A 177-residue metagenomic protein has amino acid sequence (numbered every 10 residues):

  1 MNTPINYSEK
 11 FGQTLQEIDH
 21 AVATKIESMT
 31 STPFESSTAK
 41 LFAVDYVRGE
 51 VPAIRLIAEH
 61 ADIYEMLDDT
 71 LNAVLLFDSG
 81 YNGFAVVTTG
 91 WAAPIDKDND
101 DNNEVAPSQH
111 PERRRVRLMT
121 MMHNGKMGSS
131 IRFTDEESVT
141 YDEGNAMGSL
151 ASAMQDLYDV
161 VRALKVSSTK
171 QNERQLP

Functional and structural regions predicted by a protein language model:
M1, E50, P177: Catalytic cores of nucleic-acid ligases and guanylyltransferases
N2-E9, A58-E59, L75, V139-A153: Compact, glycine/acidic-enriched structural inserts
S8-I26: Extracellular/luminal recognition modules and glycoprotein regions
H20-D68: N-terminal interaction modules that seed assembly of large macromolecular complexes
S37-F42, Y81-G83, R114-L118: Short, surface-exposed beta-edge/turn micro-motifs
E50-P52, I95, G128: Eukaryotic short linear interaction motifs
E65-E104: Short HxH-centered metal-ligating active-site micro-motif
N99-P177: Glycine-rich, aromatic-bearing surface loops/beta-hairpins
